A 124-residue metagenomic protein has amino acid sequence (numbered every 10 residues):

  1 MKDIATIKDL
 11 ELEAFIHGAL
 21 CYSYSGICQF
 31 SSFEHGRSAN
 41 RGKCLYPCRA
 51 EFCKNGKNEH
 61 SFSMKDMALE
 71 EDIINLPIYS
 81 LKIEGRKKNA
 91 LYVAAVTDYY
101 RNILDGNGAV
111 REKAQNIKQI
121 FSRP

Functional and structural regions predicted by a protein language model:
M1-P124: Surface-exposed amphipathic alpha-helical tracts and adjacent flexible/coil segments at the periphery of soluble enzymes
